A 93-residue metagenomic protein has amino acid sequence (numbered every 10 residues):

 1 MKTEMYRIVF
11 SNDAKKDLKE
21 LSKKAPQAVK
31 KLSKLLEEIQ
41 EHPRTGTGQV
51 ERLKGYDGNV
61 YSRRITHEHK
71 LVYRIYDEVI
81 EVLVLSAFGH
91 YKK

Functional and structural regions predicted by a protein language model:
M1-R7, K15-K30, R63-K70, R74-K93: Enriched for short, Lys/Arg-rich terminal
R7-I8, G46: Residues that recognize and position ribonucleotide moieties
K16, K34-E37: Generic recognition of well-ordered alpha-helical segments within structured catalytic/regulatory domains
E37-R64: A short, surface-exposed loop/turn module that caps and links secondary-structure elements
